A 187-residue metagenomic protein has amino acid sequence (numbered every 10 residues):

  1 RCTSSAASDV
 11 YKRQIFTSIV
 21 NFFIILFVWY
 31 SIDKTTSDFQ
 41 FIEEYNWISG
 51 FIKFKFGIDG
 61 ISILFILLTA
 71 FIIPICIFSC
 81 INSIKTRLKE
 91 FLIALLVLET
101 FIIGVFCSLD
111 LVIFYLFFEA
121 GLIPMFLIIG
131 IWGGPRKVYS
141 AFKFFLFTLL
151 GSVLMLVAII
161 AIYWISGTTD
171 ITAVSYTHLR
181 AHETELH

Functional and structural regions predicted by a protein language model:
R1-A7, Y11, H178-H187: Single conserved hydrophobic/aromatic residue that forms the stacking wall/gate of nucleotide- or nucleobase-binding
R1-S5, I84, F91, I123 (+1 more regions): Extended hydrophobic/aromatic-rich secondary-structure runs
C2, A6, I19, G57-I58 (+3 more regions): Alpha-helical architecture
S8-I93, T172-A173: Transmembrane helix-loop-helix hairpins at membrane boundaries of multipass inner-membrane proteins
D9, V97, F101-L179: Alpha-helical multi-pass transmembrane bundles of energy-transducing inner-membrane proteins
I61, F65, T169-L179, E185-H187: Short alpha-helical interface patches
